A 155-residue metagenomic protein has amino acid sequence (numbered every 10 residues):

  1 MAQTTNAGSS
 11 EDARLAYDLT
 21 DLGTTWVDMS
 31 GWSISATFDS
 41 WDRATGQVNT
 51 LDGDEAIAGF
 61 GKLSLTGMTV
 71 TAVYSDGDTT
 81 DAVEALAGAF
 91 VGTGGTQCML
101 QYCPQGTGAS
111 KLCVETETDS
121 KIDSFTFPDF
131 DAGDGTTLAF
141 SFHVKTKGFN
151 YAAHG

Functional and structural regions predicted by a protein language model:
A2-G77, V114-S141: Solvent-exposed edge beta-strands and adjacent loop segments that serve as assembly or binding interfaces
G46, Q97-Y102, P128-D129, K145 (+1 more regions): Short, surface-exposed, polar/charged, turn-prone segments marking secondary-structure boundaries
S75-D78, K147-F149: Acidic glycine-/aspartate-rich tracts in secreted/extracellular proteins
T80-D119: Short, acidic/charged, Gly/Pro-enriched secondary-structure junctions
D134-G155: C-terminal or internal capping secondary-structure element at the end of a domain, subdomain, or sheet
